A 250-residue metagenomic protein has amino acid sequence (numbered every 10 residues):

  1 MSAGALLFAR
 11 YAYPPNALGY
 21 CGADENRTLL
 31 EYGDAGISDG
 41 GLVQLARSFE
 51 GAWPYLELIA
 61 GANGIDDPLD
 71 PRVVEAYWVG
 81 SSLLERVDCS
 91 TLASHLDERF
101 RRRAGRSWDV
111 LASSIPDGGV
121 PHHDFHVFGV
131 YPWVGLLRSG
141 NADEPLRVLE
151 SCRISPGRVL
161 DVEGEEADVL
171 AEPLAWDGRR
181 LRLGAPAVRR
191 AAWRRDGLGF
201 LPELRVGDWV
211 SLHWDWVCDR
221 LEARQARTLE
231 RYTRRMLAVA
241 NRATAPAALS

Functional and structural regions predicted by a protein language model:
M1-L111: N-terminal, charged low-complexity regulatory/assembly segments
R86-E150: Anionic-ligand-binding alpha/beta catalytic cores of soluble enzymes and soluble regulatory domains that recognize
R147-V169: Structural detector for short beta-strands of small beta-barrel domains
L170-G178, A245-A247: Short solvent-exposed strand/turn elements
L174-R194: Short, basic/aromatic beta-hairpin or loop at an interaction surface
R194-S211: Short nucleic-acid-contacting surface segments enriched for D/E, G, S/T with interspersed K/R
D215-T228: Short, Lys/Arg- and Gly-enriched loop/turn segments at beta-strand edges
Q225-S250: Short peripheral tails and domain-boundary helices/loops at the edges of structured domains
